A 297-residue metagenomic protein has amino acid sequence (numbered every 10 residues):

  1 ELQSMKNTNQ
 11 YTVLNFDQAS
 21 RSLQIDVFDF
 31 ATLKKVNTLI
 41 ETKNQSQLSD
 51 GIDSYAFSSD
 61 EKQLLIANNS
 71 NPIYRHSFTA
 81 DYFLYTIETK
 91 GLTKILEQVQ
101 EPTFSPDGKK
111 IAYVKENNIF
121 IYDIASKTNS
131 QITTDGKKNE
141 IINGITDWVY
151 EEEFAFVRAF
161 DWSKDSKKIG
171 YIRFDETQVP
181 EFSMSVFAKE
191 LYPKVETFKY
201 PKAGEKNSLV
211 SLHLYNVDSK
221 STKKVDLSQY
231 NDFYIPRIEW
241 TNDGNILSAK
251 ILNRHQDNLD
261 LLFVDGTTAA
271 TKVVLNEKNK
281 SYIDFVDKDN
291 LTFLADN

Functional and structural regions predicted by a protein language model:
Y11, L64, G108-A112, S166-I169 (+2 more regions): Hydrophobic beta-strand positions that form the internal "hydrophobic ladder" of WD40/Gbeta-like beta-propeller blades
V13-N44, P72-R75, T268: Beta-propeller domains
Q18-R21, I73-A80, Y113-V114, G204-S208 (+1 more regions): Short, solvent-exposed loop/turn segments at conserved positions within beta-propeller repeat blades
F30-L33, T86-K90, I124-K127, N216-K220 (+1 more regions): Short loop/turn segments that connect beta-strands within beta-propeller blades
L33-K35, N69-Y74, F78-D81, I132-F160 (+1 more regions): Predominantly five- to eight-bladed beta-propeller fold
L33-N71, L96-E101, K278-Y282, D287: Blade-loop segments of beta-propeller domains
N44-I52, N139-A155, Y230-I235, N279-K288: Short glycine-/Asp-/Thr-/Trp-enriched loop segments that recur within the blades of beta-propeller repeat domains
I172-N297: Beta-propeller domains
